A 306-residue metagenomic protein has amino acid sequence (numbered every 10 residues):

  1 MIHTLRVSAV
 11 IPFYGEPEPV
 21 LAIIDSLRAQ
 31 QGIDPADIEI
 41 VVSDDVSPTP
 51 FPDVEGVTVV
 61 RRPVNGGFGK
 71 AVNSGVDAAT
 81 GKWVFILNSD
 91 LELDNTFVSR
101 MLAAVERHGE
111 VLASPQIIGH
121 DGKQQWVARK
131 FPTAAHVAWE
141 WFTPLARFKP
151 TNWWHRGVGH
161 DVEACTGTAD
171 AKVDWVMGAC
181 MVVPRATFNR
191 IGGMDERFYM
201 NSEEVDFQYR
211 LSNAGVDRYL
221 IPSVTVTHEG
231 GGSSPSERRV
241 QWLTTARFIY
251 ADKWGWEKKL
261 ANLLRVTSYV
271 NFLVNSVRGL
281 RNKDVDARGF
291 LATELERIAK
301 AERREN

Functional and structural regions predicted by a protein language model:
E16-Q30: Short, well-formed alpha-helical segments that are part of the catalytic scaffolds of diverse glycosyltransferases
S26, I33, V42-P52, V64 (+1 more regions): A conserved acidic beta->alpha catalytic loop
R62-A79: Glycine-rich, basic loop-to-helix element that forms the pyrophosphate-binding segment of sugar-nucleotide handling
V84: Short aromatic/hydrophobic "clamp" motif used to bind/position activated sugar donors
N95-A128: Conserved donor NDP-sugar-binding/catalytic core segment of glycosyltransferases
P132-V173: Short, flexible, basic/aromatic active-site loop/helix in glycosyltransferases
C165-A169, D174-G193, R197-T225: A short, conserved alpha-helix in the catalytic core of glycosyltransferases
R238-F248, D252-N306: Non-catalytic, C-terminal membrane-associated alpha-helical segments of glycosyltransferases
